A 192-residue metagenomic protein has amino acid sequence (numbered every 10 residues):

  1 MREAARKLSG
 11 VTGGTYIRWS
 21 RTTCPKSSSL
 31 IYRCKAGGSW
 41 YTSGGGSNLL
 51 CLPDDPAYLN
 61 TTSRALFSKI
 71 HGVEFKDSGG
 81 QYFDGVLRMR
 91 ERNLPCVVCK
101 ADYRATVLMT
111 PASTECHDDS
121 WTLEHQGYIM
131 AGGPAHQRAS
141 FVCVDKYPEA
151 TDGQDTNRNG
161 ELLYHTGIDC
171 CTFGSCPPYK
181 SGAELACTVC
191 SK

Functional and structural regions predicted by a protein language model:
M1-V11: Heptad-repeat coiled-coil amphipathic alpha-helices that mediate oligomerization/assembly
V11-K180, E184-K192: Folded, disulfide-stabilized extracellular/luminal domains of secretory-pathway proteins
